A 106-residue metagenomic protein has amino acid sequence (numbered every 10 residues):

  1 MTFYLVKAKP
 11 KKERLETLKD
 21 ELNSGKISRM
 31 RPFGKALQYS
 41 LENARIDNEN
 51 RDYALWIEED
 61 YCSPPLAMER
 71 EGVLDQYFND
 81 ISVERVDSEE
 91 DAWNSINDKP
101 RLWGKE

Functional and structural regions predicted by a protein language model:
M1-E71, A92-E106: Short S/T/G/P-rich N-terminal loop/turn motif that feeds into the first structured element of a domain
F33, N79-A92: Conserved short beta-strand edge segments in small beta-sheet-based binding/regulatory domains
C62, G72-V73, F78-S82: Acidic, low-complexity intrinsically disordered segments
